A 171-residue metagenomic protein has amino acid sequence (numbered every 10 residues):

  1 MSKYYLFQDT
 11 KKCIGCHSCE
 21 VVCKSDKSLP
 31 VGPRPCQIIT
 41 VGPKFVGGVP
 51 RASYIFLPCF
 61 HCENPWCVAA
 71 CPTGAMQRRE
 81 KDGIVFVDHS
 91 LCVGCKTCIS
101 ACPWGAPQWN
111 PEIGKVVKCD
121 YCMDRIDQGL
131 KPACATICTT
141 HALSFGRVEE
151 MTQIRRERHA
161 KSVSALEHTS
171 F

Functional and structural regions predicted by a protein language model:
M1-F171: Non-ligating segments of multi-cofactor redox enzymes
